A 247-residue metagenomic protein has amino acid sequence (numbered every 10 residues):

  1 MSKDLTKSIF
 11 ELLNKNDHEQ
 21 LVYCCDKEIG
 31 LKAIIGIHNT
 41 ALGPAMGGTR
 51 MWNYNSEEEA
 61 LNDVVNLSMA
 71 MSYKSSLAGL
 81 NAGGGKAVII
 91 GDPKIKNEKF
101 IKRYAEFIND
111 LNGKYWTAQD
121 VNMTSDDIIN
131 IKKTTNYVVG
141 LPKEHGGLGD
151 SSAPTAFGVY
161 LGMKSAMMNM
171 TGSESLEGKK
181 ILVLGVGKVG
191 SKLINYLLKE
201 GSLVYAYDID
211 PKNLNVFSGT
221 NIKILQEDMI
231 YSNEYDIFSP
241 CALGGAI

Functional and structural regions predicted by a protein language model:
M1-H145: N-terminal ligand-binding/catalytic initiation module
S2-F10, C24, S72, I194 (+4 more regions): Metal-centered catalytic cores of metalloenzymes
D120-V121, I209, L243: Short, ordered loop/turn segments at secondary-structure junctions
T124, Y231, G245: Short acidic loop-to-helix transition motifs that present clustered carboxylates
D150-S239: Glycine-rich phosphate/diphosphate-binding loop of Rossmann-like nucleotide-binding domains
L214, A246-I247: Short, well-ordered alpha-helical microsegments
S239-A246: A general structural motif
